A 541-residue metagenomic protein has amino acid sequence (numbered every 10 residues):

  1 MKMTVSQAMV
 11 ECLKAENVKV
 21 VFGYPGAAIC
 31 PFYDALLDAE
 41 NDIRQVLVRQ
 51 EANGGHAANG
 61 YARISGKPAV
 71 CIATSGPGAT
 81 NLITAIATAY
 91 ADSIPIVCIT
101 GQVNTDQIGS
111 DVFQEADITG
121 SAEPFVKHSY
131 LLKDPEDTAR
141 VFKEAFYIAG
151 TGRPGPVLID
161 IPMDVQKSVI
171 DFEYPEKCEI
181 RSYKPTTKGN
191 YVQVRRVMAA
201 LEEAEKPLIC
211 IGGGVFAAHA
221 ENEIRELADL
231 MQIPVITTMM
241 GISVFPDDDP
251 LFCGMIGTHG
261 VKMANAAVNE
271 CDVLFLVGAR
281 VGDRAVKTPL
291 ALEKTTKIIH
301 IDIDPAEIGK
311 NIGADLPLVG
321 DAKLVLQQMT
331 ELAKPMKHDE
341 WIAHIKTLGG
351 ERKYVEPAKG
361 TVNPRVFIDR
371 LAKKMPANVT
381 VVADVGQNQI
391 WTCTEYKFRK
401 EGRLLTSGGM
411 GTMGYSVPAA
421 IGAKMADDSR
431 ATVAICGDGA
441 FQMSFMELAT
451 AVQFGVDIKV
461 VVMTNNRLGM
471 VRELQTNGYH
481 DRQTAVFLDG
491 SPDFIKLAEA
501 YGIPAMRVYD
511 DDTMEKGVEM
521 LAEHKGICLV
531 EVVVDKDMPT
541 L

Functional and structural regions predicted by a protein language model:
M1-M336, R370, K374-A377, D457-V460 (+2 more regions): N-terminal alpha/beta PP-like core and its mobile active-site loop of ThDP/TPP-dependent enzymes
S6-K14, K19, A27, F32-L37 (+2 more regions): Active-site diphosphate/adenylate-binding microenvironment
I99, F113-Q114, I308-N311, P317-V319 (+2 more regions): Thiamine diphosphate
F125-H128, E179-R181, K346-T361, Y501-I503: Short glycine/proline- and acidic residue-enriched helix-loop micro-motifs that form flexible lids or anion-recognition
E136, T295-V385, Y509-M520, H524-L541: Phosphate/pyrophosphate-binding active-site segments
L158, H300, V382, I435-C436: Generic enzyme active-site microenvironment
D160-D164, G386-N388, D535: A glycine-rich phosphate-binding loop feature that marks nucleotide/adenosyl-phosphate handling sites
A218, N265, G320-K323, T361 (+3 more regions): Conserved structured core elements
